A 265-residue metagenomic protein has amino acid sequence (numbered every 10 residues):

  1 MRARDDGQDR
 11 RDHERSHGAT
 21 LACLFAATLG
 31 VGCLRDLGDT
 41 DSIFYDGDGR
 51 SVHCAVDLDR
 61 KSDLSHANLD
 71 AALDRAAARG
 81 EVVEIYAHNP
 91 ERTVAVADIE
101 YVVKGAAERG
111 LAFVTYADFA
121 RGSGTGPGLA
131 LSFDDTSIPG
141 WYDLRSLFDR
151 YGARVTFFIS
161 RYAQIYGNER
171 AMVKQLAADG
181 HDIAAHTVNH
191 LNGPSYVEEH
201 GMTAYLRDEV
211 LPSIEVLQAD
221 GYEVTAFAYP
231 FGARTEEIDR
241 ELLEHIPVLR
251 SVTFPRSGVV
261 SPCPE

Functional and structural regions predicted by a protein language model:
R10-L21: Bacterial N-terminal signal peptides that target proteins for export
L21-A27: Sec-dependent N-terminal signal peptides
G30-G32: C-terminal motif of bacterial Sec signal peptides marking the signal peptidase cleavage site
R35-D36, R50-C54, G80-T93, A120 (+5 more regions): Metal-dependent polysaccharide deacetylase catalytic core of the NodB/CE4 family, i.e., the active-site-bearing domain
S51-R109, A219-D220: Catalytic grooves of carbohydrate-active enzymes
F113-G122: N-terminal regions that are enriched for targeting/export leaders and immediately downstream pro/stem segments
